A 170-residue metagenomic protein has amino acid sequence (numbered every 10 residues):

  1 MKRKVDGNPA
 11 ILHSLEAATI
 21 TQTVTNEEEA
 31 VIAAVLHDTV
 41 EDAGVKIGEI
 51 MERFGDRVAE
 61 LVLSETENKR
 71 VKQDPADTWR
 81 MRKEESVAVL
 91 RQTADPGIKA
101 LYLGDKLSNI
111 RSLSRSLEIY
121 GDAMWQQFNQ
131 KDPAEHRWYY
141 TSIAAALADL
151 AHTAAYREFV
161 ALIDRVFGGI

Functional and structural regions predicted by a protein language model:
M1-I170: Active-site helical microenvironments for divalent-metal-assisted chemistry
